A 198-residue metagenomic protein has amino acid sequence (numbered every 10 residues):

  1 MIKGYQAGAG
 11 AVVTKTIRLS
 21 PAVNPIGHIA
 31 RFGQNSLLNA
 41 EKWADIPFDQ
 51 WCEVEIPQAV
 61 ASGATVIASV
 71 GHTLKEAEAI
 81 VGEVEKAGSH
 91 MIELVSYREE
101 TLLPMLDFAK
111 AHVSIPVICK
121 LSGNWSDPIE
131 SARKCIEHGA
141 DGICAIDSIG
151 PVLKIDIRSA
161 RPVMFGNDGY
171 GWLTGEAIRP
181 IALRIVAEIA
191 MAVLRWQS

Functional and structural regions predicted by a protein language model:
M1, G10-K15, V66-V70, I92-L94 (+3 more regions): Hydrophobic faces of well-ordered beta-strands that scaffold small-molecule active sites in alpha/beta enzyme cores
M1-T65, H72-K75: N-terminal capping/small domains of soluble enzymes
I2-G4, A77-K86, W125-H138, A187-W196: Catalytic cores of alpha/beta
Y5, C52-A61, E85, L106-S114 (+2 more regions): Surface-exposed amphipathic alpha-helices with a cationic face
A9, K86-S89, A140: A structural motif
V23-G27, F48-E53, L74-E76, S96-S114 (+4 more regions): Active-site-adjacent beta->alpha loops and helix N-cap segments on the catalytic face of soluble alpha/beta enzymes
L37-A40, S96-R98, I136-W196: Glycine/Thr-rich beta-alpha phosphate-binding loop at enzyme active sites
I80-L102: Hydrophobic alpha-helical segments and helix pairs
